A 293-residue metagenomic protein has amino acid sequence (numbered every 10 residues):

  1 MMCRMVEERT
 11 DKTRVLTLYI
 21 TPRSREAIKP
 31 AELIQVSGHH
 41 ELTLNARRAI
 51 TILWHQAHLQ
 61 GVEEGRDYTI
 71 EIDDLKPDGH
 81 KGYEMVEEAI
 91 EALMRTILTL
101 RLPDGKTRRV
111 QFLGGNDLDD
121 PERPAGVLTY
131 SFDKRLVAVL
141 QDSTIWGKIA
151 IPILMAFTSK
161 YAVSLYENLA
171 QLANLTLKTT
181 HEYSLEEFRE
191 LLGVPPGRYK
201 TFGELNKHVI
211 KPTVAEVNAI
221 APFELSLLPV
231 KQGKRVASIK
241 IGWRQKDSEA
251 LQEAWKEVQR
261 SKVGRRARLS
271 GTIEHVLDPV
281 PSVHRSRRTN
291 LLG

Functional and structural regions predicted by a protein language model:
M1-G293: Charged, alpha-helix-forming regions
